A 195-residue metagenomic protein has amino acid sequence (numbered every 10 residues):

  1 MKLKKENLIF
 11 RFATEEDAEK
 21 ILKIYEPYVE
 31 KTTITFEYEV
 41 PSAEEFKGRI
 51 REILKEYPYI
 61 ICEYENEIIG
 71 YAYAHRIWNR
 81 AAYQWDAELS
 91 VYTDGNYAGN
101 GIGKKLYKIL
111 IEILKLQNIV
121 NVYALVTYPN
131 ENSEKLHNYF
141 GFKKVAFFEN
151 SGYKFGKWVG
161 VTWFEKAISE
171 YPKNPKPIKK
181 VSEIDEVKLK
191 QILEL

Functional and structural regions predicted by a protein language model:
L8, E67-Y71, V159: Glycine-rich phosphate/pyrophosphate-binding loop shared by adenosine-nucleotide-utilizing enzymes
I9-I21: A short beta-loop-alpha structural element at the N-terminal edge of CoA-dependent acyl/N-acetyltransferase catalytic
L22, E26-R49: Conserved GNAT-fold acetyl-CoA-binding loop/helix
P41-N96, Y107-K108, A167-I168: Acetyl-CoA-dependent GNAT
V91-N96, N100, E112, Y128-P129: Active-site acidic-Proline motif in GNAT/NAT acetyltransferases
G99-I113, K135-Y139: Conserved acetyl-CoA-binding loop-helix of GNAT-fold acetyltransferases
L114-V126: Conserved GNAT acetyl-CoA-binding A-motif
Y123-V126, N138, K143-G160, S169-E170 (+1 more regions): Conserved catalytic-core motifs of GNAT/GCN5-like acyltransferases
